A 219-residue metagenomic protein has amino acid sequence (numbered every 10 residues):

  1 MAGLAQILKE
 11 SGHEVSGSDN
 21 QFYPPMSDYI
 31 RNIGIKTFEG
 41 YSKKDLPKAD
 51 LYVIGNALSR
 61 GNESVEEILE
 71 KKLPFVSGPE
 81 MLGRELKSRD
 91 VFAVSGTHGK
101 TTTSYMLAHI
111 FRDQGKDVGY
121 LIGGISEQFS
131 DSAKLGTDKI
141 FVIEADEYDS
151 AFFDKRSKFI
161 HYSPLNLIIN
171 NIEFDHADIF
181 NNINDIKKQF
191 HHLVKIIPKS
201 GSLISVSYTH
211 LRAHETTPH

Functional and structural regions predicted by a protein language model:
M1-F22, R31-K36, K48, Y52 (+2 more regions): ATP-dependent carboxylate-amine ligase
I7, R31, D45, N56 (+1 more regions): Phosphate-binding loop of NTP-binding sites
D19-Q21, G124, Y208: Residues in the short beta-alpha loop(s) of Rossmann-like NAD(P)-binding domains
N20-Q21, S42, E80-M81: Short, ordered loop/turn segments at secondary-structure junctions
F22-S27, G61-E63: Short, glycine/polar-rich helix-capping loops at beta-to-alpha or helix-loop-helix junctions that flank or form
K36-K48, D131: Short acidic low-complexity segments
T209-P218: Conserved small/polar residues in nucleotide/adenosyl-binding loops
